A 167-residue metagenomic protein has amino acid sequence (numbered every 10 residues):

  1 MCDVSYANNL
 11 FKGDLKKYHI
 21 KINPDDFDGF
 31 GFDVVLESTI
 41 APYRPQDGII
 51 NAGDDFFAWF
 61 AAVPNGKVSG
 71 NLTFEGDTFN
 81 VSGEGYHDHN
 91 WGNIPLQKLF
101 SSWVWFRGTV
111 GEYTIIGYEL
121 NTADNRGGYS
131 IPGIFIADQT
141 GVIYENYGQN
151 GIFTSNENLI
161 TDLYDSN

Functional and structural regions predicted by a protein language model:
M1-N167: Structured soluble/peripheral alpha/beta segments that form catalytic or ligand/cofactor-binding pockets
